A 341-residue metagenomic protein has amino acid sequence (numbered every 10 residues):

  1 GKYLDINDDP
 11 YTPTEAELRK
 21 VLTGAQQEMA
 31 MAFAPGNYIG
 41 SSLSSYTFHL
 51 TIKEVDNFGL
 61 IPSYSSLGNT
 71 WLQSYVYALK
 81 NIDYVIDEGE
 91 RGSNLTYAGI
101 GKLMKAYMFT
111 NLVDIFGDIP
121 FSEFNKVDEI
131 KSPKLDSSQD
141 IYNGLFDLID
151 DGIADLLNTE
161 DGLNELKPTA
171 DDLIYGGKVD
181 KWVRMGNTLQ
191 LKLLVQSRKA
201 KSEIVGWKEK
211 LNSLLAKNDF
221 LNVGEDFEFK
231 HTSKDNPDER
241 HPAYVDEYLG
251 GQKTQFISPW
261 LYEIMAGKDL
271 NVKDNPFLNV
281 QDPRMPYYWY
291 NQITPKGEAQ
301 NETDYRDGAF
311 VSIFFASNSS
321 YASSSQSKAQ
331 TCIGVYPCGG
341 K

Functional and structural regions predicted by a protein language model:
G1-E54, P62-S65, Q73-V76, Y84 (+1 more regions): Membrane-proximal, proline-rich intrinsically disordered regions
A16, L50-M104, M108-K341: Structured, solvent-exposed acidic/aromatic patches
